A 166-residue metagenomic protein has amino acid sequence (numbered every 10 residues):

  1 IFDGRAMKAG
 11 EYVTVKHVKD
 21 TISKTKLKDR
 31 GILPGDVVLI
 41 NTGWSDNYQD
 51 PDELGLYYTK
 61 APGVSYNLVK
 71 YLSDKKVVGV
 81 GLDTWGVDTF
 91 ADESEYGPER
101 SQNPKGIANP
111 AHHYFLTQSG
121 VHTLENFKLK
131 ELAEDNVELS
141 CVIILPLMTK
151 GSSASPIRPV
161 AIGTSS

Functional and structural regions predicted by a protein language model:
I1-S166: Active-/binding-site microenvironments in catalytic and ligand-binding cores
